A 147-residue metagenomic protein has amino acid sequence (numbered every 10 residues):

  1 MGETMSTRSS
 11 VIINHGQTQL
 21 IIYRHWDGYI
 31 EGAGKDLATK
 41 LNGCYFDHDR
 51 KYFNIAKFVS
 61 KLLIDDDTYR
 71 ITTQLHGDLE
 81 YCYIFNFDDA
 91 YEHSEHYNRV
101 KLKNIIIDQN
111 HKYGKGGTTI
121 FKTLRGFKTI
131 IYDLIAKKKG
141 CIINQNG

Functional and structural regions predicted by a protein language model:
M1-T4: Short, Lys/Arg-enriched N-terminal segments with co-localized hydrophobic residues within the first ~10-30 amino acids
R8-I13: Short beta-strand scaffold segments in enzyme catalytic cores
N14, R24-W26, G34-T39, N54: Generic detector of ordered, mature protein regions
H15-Q19: Active-site beta-strand-loop-beta-strand hairpin of nuclease catalytic cores that positions key catalytic residues
I21-G32, Y113: Short, solvent-exposed aromatic-acidic interface loops
A38-G147: Low-complexity intrinsically disordered segments
